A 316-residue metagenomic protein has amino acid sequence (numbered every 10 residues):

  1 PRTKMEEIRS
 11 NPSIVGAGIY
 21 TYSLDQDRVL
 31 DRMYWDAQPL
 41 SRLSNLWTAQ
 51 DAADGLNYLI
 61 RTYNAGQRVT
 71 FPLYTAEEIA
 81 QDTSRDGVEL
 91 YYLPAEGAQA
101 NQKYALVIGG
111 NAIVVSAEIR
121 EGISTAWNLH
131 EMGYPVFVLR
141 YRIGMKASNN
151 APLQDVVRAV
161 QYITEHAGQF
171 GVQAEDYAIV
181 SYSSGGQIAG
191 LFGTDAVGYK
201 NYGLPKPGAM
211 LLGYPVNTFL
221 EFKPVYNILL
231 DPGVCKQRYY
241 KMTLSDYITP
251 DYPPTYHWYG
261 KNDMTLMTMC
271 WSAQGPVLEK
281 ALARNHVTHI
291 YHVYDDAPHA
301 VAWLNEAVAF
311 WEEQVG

Functional and structural regions predicted by a protein language model:
P1-M5, R9-P12, A17, S272 (+1 more regions): C-terminal catalytic histidine-bearing segment of alpha/beta-hydrolase fold enzymes
P12, G16-A100, N149: N-terminal cap/lid segment of alpha/beta-hydrolase-fold proteins
N101-N111: Short beta-strand element of the alpha/beta-hydrolase
Y104, H130-F137, A178, A209: A fold-wide structural signal in alpha/beta-hydrolase
V107-I108, G213, Y294: Alpha/beta-hydrolase
A117-G122, L139-A174, P298-A302: Catalytic nucleophile-loop/oxyanion-hole region of alpha/beta-hydrolase and closely related hydrolase-like folds
R158-I228, Y239: Primarily recognizes the serine-hydrolase "nucleophile elbow" in alpha/beta-hydrolase and SGNH/GDSL folds
Y202-A209, P215-F222, V234-P276, K280: The feature captures the conserved acid-bearing segment of alpha/beta-hydrolase catalytic domains
